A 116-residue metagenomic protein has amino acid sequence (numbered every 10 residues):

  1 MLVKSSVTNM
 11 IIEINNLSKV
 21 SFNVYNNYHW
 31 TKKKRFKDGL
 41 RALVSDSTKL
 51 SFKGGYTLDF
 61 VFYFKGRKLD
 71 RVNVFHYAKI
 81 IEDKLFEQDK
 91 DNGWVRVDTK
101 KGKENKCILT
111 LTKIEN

Functional and structural regions predicted by a protein language model:
M1-N116: Acidic, proline/glycine-enriched N-terminal capping motif
